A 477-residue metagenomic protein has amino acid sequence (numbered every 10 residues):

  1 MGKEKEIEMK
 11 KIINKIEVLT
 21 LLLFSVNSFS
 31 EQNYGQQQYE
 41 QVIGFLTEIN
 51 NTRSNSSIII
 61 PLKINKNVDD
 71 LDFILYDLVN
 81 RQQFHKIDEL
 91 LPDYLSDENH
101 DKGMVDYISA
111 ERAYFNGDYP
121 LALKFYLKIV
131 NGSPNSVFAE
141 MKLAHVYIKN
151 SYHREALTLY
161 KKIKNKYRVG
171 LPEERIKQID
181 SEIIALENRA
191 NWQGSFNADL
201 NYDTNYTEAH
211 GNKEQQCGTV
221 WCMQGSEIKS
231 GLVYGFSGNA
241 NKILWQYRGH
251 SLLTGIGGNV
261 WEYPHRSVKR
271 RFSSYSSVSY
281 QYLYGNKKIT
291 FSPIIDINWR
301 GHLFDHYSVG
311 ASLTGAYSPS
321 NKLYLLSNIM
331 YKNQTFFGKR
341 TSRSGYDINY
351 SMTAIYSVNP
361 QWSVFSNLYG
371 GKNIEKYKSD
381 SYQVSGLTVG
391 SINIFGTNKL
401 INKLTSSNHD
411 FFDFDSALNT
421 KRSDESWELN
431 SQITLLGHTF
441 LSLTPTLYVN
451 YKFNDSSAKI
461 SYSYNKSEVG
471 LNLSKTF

Functional and structural regions predicted by a protein language model:
M1-E8: Short, Lys/Arg-enriched N-terminal segments with co-localized hydrophobic residues within the first ~10-30 amino acids
K10-E17: Bacterial N-terminal signal peptides that target proteins for export
S25-V26: N-terminal signal peptide c-region/cleavage motif recognized by signal peptidases
E31-I60, Y76-N80, D88, E111-G117 (+4 more regions): Gram-negative and organellar
I59-I60, Y94-E98: Flexible helix-coil transition and linker loops at the boundaries of alpha-helical arrays
N99-H100, P134: Short coil turns that delineate tetratricopeptide repeat
